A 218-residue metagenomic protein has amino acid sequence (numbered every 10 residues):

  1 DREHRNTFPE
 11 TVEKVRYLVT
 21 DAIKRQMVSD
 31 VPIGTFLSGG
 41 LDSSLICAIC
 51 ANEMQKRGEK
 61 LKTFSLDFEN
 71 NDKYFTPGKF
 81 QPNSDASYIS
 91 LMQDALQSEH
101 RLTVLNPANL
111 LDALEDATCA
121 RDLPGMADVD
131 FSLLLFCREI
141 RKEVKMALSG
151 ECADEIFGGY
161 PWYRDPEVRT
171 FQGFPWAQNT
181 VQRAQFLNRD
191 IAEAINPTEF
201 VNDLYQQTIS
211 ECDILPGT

Functional and structural regions predicted by a protein language model:
R2-T218: ATP-dependent adenylate-handling active sites, centered on carboxylate activation for C-N bond formation
